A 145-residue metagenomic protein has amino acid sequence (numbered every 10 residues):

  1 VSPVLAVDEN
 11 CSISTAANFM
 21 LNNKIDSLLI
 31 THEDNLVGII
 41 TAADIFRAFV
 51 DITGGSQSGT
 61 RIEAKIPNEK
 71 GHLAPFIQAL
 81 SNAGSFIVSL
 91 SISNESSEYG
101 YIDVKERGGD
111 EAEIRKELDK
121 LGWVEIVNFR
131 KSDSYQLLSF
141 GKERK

Functional and structural regions predicted by a protein language model:
V1-N18, I30-T31, V37, Q57 (+2 more regions): Bateman/CBS regulatory modules and CBS-like beta-alpha motifs in cytosolic regions of diverse proteins
A6-K24, I30-T31, F49, L73-A83: The conserved cystathionine-beta-synthase
D26, T31, V37-I45, V124: Short hydrophobic beta-strand motif reused across regulatory alpha/beta modules
F46-K145: A conserved regulatory-domain signal marking ACT and ACT-like small-molecule sensing domains and adjacent regulatory
